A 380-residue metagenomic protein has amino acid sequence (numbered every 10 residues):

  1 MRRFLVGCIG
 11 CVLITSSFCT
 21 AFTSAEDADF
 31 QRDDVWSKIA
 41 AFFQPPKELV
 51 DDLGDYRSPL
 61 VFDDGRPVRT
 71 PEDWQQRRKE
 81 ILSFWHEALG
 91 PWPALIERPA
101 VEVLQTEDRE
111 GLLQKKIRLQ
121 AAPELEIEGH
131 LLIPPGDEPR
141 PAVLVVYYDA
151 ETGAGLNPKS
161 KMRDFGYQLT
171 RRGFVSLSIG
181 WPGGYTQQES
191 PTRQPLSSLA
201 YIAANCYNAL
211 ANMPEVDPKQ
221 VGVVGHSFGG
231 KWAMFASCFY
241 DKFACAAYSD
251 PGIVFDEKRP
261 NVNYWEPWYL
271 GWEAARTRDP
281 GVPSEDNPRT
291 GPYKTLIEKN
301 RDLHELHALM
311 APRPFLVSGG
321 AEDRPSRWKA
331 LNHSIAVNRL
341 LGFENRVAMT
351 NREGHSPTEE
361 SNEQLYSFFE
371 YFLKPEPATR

Functional and structural regions predicted by a protein language model:
G7-T20: Bacterial N-terminal signal peptides
F22-E87, P91, A378-R380: N-terminal pre-domain segments of enzymes
K79, G90-D137: N-terminal cap/lid segment of alpha/beta-hydrolase-fold proteins
E138-P139, V143-E215, G252, K258-V262: Cap/lid segment of the alpha/beta-hydrolase catalytic domain
N205-Y269, T295: Primarily recognizes the serine-hydrolase "nucleophile elbow" in alpha/beta-hydrolase and SGNH/GDSL folds
C245-L306, R327-A330, R339-E344: Mobile cap/lid helix-loop segments that gate and shape the active-site cleft of serine hydrolases
A311-R324: Conserved strand-to-loop "acid loop" that flanks and positions the catalytic carboxylate
L331-R380: C-terminal catalytic histidine-bearing segment of alpha/beta-hydrolase fold enzymes
